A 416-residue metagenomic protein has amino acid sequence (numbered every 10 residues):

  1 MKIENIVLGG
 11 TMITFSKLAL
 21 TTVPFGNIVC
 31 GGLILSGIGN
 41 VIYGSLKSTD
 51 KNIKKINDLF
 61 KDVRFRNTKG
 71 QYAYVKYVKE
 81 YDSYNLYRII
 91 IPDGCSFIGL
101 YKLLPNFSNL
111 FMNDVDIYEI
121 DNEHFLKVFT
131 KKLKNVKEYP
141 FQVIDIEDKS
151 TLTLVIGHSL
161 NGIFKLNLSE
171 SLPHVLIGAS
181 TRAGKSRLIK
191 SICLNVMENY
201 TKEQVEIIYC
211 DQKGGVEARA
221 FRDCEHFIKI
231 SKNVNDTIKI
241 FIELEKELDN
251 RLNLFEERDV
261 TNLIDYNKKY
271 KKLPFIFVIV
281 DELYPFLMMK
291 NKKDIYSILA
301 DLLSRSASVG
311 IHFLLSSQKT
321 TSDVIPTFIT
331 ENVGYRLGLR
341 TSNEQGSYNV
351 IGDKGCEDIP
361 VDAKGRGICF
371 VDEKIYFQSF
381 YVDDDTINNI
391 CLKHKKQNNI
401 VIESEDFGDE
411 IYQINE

Functional and structural regions predicted by a protein language model:
M1-S48, R88, P140-E257, K272-I351 (+4 more regions): P-loop NTPase catalytic phosphate-binding loop
Y43-G157, N161-I163, L172, T320: N-terminal "pre-motor" subdomain/linker immediately upstream of P-loop NTPase catalytic cores
K51-K61, K127, D385-L392, E403-N415: Acidic, low-complexity cytosolic linker/stalk segments
D114-Y118, R251-V260: Active-site phosphate-binding and catalytic loops of NTP-dependent enzymes
Y118-E119, A363-G365: A generic structural motif
L263-K271: Conserved alpha-helical scaffold flanking the Walker A/P-loop in AAA+ ATPase domains
